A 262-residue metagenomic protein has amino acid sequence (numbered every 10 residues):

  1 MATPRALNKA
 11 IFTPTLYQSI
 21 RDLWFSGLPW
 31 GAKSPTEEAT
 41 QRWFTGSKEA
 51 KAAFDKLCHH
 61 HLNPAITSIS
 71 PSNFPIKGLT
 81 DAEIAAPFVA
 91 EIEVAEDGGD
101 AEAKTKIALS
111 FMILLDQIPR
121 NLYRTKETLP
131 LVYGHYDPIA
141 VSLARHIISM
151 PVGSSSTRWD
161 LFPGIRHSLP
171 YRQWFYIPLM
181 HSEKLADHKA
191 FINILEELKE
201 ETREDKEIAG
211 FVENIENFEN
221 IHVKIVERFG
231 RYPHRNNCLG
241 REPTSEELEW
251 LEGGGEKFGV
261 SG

Functional and structural regions predicted by a protein language model:
M1-G262: Intrinsically disordered, low-complexity activation-like regions
